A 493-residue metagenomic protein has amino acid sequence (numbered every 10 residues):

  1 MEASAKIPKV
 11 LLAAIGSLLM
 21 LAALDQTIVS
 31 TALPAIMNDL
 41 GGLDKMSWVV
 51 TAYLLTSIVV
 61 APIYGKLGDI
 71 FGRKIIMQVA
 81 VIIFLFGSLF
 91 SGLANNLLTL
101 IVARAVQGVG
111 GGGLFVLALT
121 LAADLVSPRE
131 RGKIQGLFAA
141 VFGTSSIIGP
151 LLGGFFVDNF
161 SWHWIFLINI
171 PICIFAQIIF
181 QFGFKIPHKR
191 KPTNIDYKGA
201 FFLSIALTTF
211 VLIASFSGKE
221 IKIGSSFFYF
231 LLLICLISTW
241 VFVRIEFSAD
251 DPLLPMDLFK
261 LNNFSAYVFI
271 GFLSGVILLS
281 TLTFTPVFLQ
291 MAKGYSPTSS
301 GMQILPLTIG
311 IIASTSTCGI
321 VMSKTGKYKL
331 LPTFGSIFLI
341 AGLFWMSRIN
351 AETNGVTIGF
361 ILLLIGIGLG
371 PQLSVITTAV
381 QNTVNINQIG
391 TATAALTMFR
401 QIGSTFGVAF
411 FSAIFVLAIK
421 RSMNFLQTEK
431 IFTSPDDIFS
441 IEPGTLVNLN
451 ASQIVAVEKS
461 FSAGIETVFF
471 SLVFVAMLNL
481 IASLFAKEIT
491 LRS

Functional and structural regions predicted by a protein language model:
E2-A5, Q177-S204, K219-E220, F247-N262 (+2 more regions): Flexible interhelical linker loops that connect adjacent transmembrane helices in multi-pass membrane transporters
P8-V60, S161, K198, G224-L231 (+1 more regions): Transmembrane core module of solute transporters
L18, M77-I83, G87, A103 (+8 more regions): Residue-level signature of the transmembrane alpha-helical cores of Major Facilitator Superfamily-type secondary
I36-M37, L67-G68, L152-F160, A214 (+4 more regions): Interfacial helix-cap and linker-helix signal at transmembrane-aqueous boundaries of multi-pass secondary transporters
K45, E130-L137, Q388-A395: Cytoplasmic loop-to-transmembrane helix junctions
A61-G199, F216: Helix-loop-helix hairpins in multi-pass membrane proteins, especially solute transporters
I170-H188, S204-F216, I234-S248, N479-K487: C-terminal membrane-cytosol helix-exit motif in multi-pass small-molecule transporters
F175, T378-A379, T383, F399-F485: Hydrophobic transmembrane architecture of multi-pass small-molecule transporters
